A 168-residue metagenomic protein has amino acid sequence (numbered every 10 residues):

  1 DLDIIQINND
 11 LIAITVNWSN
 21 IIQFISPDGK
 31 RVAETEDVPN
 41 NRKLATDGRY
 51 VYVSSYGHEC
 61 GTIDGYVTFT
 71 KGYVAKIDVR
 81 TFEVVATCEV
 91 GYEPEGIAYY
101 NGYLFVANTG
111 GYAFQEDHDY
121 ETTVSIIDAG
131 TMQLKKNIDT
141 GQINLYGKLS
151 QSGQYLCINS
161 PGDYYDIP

Functional and structural regions predicted by a protein language model:
D1, G29-E36, E83-C88, Q133-T140: A short beta-strand motif characteristic of beta-propeller blades
D1-I7, P39-G48, Y92-Y100, Q142-S152: Repeated scaffold domains used in trafficking and secretory/extracellular systems, primarily beta-propellers
D1-N17, I21, R31-K43: Blade-loop segments of beta-propeller domains
D10-L11, Y50-Y52, Y103, Y155: Conserved core beta-strand positions within WD40 beta-propeller blades
I14, V53-S55, V106-A107, C157-N159: Residue position within the beta-strands of beta-propeller blades
T15-S19, C60-G72, A113-T122, Y164-P168: Short, solvent-exposed loop/turn segments at conserved positions within beta-propeller repeat blades
F24-I25, I77, V124-I127, P168: Hydrophobic/aromatic beta-strand positions that recur at structurally equivalent sites within the blades
G91-I126: Loop-centered beta-sheet repeat module
